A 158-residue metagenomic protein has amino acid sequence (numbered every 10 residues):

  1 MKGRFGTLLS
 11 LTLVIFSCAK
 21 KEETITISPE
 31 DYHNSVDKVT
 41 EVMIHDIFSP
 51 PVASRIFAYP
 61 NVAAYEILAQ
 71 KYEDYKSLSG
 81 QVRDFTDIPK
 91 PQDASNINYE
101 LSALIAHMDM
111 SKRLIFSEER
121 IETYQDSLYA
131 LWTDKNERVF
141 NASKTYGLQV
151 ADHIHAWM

Functional and structural regions predicted by a protein language model:
M1-T26: Bacterial Sec-dependent N-terminal signal peptides
C18-M158: Secretion/export-associated helical scaffolds and adjacent low-complexity Pro/Gly/Ser/Thr-rich regions
